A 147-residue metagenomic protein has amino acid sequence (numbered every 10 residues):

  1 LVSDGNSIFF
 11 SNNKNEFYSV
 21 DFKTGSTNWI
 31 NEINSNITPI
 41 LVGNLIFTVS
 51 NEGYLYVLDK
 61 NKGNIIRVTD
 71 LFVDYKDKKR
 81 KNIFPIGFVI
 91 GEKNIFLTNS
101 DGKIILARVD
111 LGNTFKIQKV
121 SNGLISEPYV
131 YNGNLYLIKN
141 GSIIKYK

Functional and structural regions predicted by a protein language model:
L1-F22: Solenoidal tandem-repeat scaffolds enriched in leucines and small polar residues
L1-G5, S26-G43, R67-V89, F115-N132: Extracytoplasmic beta-rich repeat domains
N6-F10, T27, N31, Y54 (+2 more regions): Residue-level hotspots at or immediately adjacent to binding/recognition sites across diverse folds
S7-F10, I46-T48, Y56, N94-L97 (+1 more regions): Conserved beta-propeller blade signature
K14, E52, D101, N140-G141: Surface-exposed loop/turn positions within WD40 beta-propeller blades
D21-G25, D59-G63, R108-G112, K147: Short loop/turn segments that connect beta-strands within beta-propeller blades
P85-A107: C-terminal hydrophobic structural anchor segments that stabilize assembly/packing rather than catalytic chemistry
